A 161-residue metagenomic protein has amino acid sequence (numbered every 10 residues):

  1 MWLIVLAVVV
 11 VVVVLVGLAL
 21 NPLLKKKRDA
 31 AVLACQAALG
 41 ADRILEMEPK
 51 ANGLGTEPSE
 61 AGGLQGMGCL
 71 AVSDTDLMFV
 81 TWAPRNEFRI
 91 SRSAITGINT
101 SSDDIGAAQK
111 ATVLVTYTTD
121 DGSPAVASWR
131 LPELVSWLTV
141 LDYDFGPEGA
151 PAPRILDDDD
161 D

Functional and structural regions predicted by a protein language model:
M1-A71: Anionic N-terminal interaction surfaces
V5-V16, V32, V72, V80 (+4 more regions): Extended aliphatic helical segments
R28, R43, R85, R89-R92 (+2 more regions): Arginine residue identity/basic-tract feature
A34-A38, E48-A51, C69-D74, F88 (+3 more regions): Non-transmembrane, interaction-prone segments in cytosolic or luminal domains
E46-E48, E57-E60, E87, E133 (+2 more regions): Glutamate identity and glutamate-enriched acidic tracts
G53-G55, M78-F79, R85-F88, T119-A127 (+1 more regions): Short, surface-exposed beta-strand/loop "edge" segments at domain boundaries and coil↔beta transitions
E60-I105, Q109-K110: Phosphoinositide-binding peripheral membrane targeting modules
A94-D161: Acidic, Ser/Thr- and proline-rich intrinsically disordered linker/docking segments of eukaryotic scaffolds
